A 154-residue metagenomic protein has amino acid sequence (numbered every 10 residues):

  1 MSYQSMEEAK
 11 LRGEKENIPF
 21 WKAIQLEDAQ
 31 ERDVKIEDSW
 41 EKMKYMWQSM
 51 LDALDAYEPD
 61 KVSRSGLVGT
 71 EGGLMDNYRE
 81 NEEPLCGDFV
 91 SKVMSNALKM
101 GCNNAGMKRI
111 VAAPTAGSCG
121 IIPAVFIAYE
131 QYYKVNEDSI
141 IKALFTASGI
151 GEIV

Functional and structural regions predicted by a protein language model:
M1-K108: Generic N-terminal targeting/processing segments that precede catalytic cores or assembly contacts
E71-M75, S118, A128-Q131: Short, surface-exposed, charged/polar-biased interaction segments
M107-V125: Conserved phosphate/anionic-ligand binding catalytic regions in large, soluble enzymes, centered on
P123-V135: Alpha-helical support elements that line or immediately flank enzyme active sites and cofactor-binding pockets
F145-V154: A structural-propensity feature for long, helix-poor, extended segments
